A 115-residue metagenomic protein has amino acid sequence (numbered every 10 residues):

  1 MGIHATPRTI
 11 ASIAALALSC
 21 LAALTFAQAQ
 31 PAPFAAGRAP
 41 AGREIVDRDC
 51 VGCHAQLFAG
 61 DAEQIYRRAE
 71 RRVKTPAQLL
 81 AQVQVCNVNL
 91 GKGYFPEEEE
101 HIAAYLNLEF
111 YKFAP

Functional and structural regions predicted by a protein language model:
M1-R8: N-terminal secretory signal peptides that target proteins for export/translocation
S12-A23: Bacterial N-terminal signal peptides
T25-I45: Electrostatic cytochrome c docking/interface patches
F34, R71, G91-Y94: Pocket-edge positions in alpha/beta enzyme catalytic cores
A39-R43, A55-V88: Gly/Gly-Pro-rich "capping" loops immediately C-terminal to redox-active cysteine motifs in periplasmic/lumenal
D47, P76-Q84, E99-A103, N107: An amphipathic alpha-helix signature
C50-C53: Short cysteine clusters
K92-P115: C-terminal capping alpha-helices of c-type cytochrome domains
